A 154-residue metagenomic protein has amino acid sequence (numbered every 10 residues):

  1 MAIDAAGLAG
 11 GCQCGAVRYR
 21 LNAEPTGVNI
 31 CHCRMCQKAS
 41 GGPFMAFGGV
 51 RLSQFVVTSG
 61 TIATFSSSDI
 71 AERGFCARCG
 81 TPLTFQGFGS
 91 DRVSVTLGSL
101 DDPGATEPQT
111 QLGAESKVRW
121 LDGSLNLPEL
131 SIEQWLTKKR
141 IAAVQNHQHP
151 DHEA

Functional and structural regions predicted by a protein language model:
M1-A154: A short Gly-Trp-Pro
